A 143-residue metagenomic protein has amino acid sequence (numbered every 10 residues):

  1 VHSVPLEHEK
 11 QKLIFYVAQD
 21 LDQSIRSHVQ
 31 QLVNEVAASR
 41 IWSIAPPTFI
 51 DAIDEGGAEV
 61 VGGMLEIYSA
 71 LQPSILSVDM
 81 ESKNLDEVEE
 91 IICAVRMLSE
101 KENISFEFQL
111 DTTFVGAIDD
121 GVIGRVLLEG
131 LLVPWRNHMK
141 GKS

Functional and structural regions predicted by a protein language model:
V1-R40: Short, extreme N-terminal segment that most often corresponds to the first beta-strand
H2, V33-I41, L131-S143: Long, contiguous binding/interaction regions
H2-E7, A37-A70: Short, solvent-exposed beta-alpha or beta-beta edge segments that form flexible loop/patches at the rim of ligand
L6-E7, Q11-I14, D22, I44 (+3 more regions): Aromatic-enriched hydrophobic runs in primary sequence
I14-F15, T48, T113: Intrinsic disorder/low-structure terminal segments
G56-S143: Charged interaction segments
